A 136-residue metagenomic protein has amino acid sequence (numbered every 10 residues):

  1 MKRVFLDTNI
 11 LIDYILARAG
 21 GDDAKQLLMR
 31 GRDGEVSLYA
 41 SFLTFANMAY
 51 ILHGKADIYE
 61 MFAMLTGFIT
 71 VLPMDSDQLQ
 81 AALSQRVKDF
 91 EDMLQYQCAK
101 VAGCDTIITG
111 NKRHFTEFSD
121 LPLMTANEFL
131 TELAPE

Functional and structural regions predicted by a protein language model:
M1-L38, L52-E60, L130-E136: Short, well-structured N-terminal submotif of metal-dependent ribonuclease cores
I10, T44, Q78, Q95 (+2 more regions): Alpha-helix capping/helix-boundary segments
G34-E35, G67-F68, Q85: Structured helix-beta-strand junction loops
I51-P73: Helix-adjacent hinge/juxtasegments
T70-R113: Active-site neighborhoods of divalent-metal-dependent phosphate/nucleic-acid chemistry enzymes
K100-E136: Acidic, PIN/NYN-like endoribonuclease modules and their adjacent C-terminal/linker elements
